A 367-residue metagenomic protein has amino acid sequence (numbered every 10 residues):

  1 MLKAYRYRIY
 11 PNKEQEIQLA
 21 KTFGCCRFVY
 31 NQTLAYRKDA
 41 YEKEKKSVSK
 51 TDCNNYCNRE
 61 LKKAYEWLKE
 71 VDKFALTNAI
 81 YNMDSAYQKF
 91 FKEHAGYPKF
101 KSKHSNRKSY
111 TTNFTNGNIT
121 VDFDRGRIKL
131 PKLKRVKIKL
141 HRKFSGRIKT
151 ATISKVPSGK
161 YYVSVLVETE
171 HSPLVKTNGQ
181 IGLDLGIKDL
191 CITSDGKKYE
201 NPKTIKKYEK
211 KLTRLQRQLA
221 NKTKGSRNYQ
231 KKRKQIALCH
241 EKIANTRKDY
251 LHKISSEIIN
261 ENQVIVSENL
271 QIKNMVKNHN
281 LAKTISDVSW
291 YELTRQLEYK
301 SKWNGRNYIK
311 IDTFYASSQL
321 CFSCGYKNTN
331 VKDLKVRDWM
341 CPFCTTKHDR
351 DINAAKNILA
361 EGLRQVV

Functional and structural regions predicted by a protein language model:
M1-L76: Gly/serine-rich nucleotide phosphate-binding loop at the start of the catalytic core of nucleotide/ADP-ribose-handling
A4-R8, T150, Q180: Well-ordered beta-strand positions in beta-sheet-rich domains
Y7-I9, V136-L140, K198-N201: Generic detection of short hydrophobic beta-strand segments and adjacent strand-loop junctions
I17-A20, G24-R27, F74-Y81, H252 (+4 more regions): Non-catalytic, well-ordered alpha-helical scaffold segments
T33, A79-F90, I352-G362, V366: Stable alpha-helical structural segments in soluble proteins, enriched in small hydrophobic residues
L34, K38-Y41, Y87, F91-P98 (+1 more regions): Long, hydrophobic, amphipathic alpha-helical segments used as structural scaffolds
D52-V156: Acidic carboxylate diad motif detector
R142-R147, P157-V367: Positively charged, helix-rich recognition surfaces that bind polyanionic ligands
